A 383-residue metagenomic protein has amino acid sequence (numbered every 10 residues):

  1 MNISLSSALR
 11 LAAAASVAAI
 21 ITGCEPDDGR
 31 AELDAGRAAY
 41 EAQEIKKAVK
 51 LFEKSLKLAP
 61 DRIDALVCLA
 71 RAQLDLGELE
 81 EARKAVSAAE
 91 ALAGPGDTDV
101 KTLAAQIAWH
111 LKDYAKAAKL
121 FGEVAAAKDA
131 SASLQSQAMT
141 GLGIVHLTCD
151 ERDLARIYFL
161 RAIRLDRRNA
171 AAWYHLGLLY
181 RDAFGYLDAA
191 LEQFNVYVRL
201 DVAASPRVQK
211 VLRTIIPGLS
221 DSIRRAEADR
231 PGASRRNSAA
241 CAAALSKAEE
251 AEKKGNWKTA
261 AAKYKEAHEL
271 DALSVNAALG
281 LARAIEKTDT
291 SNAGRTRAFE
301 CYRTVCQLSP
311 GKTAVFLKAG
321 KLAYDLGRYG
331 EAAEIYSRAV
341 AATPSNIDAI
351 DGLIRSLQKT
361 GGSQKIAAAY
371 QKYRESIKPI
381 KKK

Functional and structural regions predicted by a protein language model:
D28, R62, G96-D97, Q135 (+7 more regions): Residue-level recognition of tetratricopeptide repeat
D28-L58, C68, D75, A239-E266: Alpha-helical segment of the N-proximal tetratricopeptide repeat
L33, Y40, L74, W109 (+8 more regions): Position-specific recognition of the canonical hydrophobic site in helix A of tetratricopeptide repeat
D34, C68, L103, Q137-G141 (+6 more regions): Canonical tetratricopeptide repeat
R37, R71, Q106, I144 (+5 more regions): Residue-level recognition of tetratricopeptide repeat
A42-L51, L76-A88, L111-E123, C149-Y158 (+6 more regions): Structural signature of tandem alpha-helical TPR/SEL1-like repeats, specifically the intra-repeat loop/turn
L58, L92-A93, A127-S131, L165 (+6 more regions): Structural marker of alpha-solenoid helical repeat scaffolds
A65, V100, A138, A172 (+4 more regions): TPR alpha-solenoid repeat register
